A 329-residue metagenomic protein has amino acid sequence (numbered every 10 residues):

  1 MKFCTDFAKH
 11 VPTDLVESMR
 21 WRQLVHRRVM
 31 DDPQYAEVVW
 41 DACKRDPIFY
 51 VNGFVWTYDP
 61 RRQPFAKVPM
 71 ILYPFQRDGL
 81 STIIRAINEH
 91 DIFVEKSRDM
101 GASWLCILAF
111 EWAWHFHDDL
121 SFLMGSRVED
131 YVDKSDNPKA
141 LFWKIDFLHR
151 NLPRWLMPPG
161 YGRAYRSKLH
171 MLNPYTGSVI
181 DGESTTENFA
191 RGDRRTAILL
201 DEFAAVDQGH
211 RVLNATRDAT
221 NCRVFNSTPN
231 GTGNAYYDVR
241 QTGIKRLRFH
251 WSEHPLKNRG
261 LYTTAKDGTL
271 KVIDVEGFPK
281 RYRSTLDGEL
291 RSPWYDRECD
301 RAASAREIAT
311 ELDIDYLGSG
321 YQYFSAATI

Functional and structural regions predicted by a protein language model:
M1-I329: Phosphate/NTP-binding elements of NTP-utilizing enzymes
